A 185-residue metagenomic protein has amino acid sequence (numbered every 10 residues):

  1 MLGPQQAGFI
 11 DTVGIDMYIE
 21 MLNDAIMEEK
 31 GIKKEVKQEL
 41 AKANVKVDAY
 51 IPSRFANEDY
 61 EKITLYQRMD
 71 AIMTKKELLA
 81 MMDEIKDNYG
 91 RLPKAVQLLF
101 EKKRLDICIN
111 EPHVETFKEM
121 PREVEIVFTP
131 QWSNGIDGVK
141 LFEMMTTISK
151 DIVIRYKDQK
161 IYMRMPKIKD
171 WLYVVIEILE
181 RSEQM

Functional and structural regions predicted by a protein language model:
M1-M185: Accessory helical-bundle/CTD segments and flexible terminal tails appended to RecA-like ATPase motors
